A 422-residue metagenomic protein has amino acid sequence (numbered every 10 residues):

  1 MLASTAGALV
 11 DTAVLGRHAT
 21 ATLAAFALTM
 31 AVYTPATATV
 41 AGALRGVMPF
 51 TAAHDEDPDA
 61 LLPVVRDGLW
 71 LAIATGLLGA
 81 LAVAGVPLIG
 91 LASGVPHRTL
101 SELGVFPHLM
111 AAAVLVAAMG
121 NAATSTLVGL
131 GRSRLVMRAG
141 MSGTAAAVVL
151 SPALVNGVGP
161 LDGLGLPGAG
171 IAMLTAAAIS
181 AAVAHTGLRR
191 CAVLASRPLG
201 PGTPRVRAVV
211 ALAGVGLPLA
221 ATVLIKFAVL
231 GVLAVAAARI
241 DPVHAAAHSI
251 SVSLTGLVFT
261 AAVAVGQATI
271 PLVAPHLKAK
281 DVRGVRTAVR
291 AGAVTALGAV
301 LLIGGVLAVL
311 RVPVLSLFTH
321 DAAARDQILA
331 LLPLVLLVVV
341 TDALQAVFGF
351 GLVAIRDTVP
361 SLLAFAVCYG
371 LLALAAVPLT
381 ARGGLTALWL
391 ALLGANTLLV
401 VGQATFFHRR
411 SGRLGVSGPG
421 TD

Functional and structural regions predicted by a protein language model:
M1, L9-A13, P49, P87-L88 (+14 more regions): Transmembrane alpha-helix boundary and packing residues in multipass membrane permease domains and related
M1-R45, P49, A113-V114, V210 (+4 more regions): Transmembrane helix-bundle signature of multi-pass secondary active exporters and lipid flippases
T12, T20-L23, S133, L166 (+3 more regions): Membrane-helix interface/capping residues of multi-pass secondary transporters
R17-T20, H54, G129-L130, P160-G163 (+4 more regions): Helix-loop interface residues and adjacent transmembrane-helix termini in multi-pass membrane transporters, primarily
A25-G76, A80, G120-G129, A247-G305 (+2 more regions): Small-residue-rich hydrophobic transmembrane alpha-helices
F26-T29, Y33, F106-L109, L127 (+9 more regions): Hydrophobic positions within alpha-helical transmembrane segments of Major Facilitator Superfamily-type secondary
T51-L115, A146-A153, L161-L217, V273-V338 (+1 more regions): Short alpha-helical transmembrane segments in multi-pass integral membrane proteins
T126-A153, P167-G170, R283-A296, G351-L374 (+1 more regions): Alpha-helical transmembrane segments of multi-pass membrane transporters/permeases
